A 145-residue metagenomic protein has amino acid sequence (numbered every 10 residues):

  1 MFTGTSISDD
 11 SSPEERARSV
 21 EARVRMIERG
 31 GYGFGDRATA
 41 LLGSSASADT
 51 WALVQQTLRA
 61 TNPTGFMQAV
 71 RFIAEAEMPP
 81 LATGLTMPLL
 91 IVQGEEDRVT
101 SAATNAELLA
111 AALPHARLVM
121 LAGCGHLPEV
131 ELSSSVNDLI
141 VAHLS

Functional and structural regions predicted by a protein language model:
M1-R29: Flexible "cap/lid" loop of the alpha/beta hydrolase fold
S11-E15, R29-G84: Conserved alpha/beta-hydrolase catalytic His-Asp/Glu region
A17, W51-A52, A102-E107: Short, surface-exposed alpha-helical segments at coil->helix boundaries
P63, A102, E129-S133: Amphipathic alpha-helical segment in the mid-to-C-terminal domain of diverse UDP/GDP-sugar glycosyltransferases
R71, M87, A102-A111: Short alpha-helix in the alpha/beta-hydrolase fold that links the catalytic acid
L85, I91-Q93, D97: Short beta-strand/loop motif that positions the catalytic acidic residue of the alpha/beta-hydrolase fold
E95-R98, G123-G125: Acidic beta-to-alpha connecting loop that harbors the catalytic carboxylate
P114-S145: Catalytic active-site module of serine/aspartate enzymes centered on a nucleophile-bearing elbow/loop
